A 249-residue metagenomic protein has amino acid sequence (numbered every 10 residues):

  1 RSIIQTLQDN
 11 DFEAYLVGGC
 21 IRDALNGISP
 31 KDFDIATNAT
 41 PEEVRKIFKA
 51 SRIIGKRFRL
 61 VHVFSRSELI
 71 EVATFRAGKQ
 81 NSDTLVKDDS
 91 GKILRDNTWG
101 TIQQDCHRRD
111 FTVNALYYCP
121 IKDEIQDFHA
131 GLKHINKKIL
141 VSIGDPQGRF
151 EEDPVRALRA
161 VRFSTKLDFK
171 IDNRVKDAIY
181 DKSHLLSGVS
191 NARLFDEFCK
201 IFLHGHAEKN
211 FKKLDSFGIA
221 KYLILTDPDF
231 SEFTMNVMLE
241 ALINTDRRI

Functional and structural regions predicted by a protein language model:
R1-I249: Catalytic cores of the polymerase beta-like nucleotidyltransferase superfamily and closely associated nucleotide
